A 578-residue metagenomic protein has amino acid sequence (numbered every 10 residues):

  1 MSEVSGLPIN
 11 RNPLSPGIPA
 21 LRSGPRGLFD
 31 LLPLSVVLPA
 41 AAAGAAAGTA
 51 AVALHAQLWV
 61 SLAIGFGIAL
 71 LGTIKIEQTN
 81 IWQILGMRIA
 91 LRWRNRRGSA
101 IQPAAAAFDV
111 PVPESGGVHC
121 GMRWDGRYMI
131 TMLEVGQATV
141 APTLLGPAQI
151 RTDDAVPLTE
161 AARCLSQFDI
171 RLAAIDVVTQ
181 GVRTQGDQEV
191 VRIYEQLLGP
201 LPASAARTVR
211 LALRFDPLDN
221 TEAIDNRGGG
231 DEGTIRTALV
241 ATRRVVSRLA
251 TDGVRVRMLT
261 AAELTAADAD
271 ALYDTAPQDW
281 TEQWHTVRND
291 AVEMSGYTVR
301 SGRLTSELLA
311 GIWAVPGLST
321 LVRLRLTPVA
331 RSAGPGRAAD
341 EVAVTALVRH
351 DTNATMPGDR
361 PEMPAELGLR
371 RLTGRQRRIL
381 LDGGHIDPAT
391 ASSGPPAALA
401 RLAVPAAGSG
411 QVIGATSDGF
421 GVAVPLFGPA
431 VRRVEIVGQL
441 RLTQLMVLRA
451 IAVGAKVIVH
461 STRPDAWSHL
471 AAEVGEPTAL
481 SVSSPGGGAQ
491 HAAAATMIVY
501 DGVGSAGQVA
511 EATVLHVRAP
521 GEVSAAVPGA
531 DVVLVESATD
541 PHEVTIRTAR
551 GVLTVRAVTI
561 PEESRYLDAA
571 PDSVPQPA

Functional and structural regions predicted by a protein language model:
M1-A107, V422, T513-E522, P528-P541 (+1 more regions): N-terminal alpha-helical membrane-insertion module
L71-E160, S166, G408, V412-I413: N-terminal topogenic membrane-targeting module
E160, L172-I175: Membrane-embedded segments
S166-L172: Short secondary-structure junctions
A174-V182, V256-E263: Short, glycine/acidic-rich hinge or "gate" loops at secondary-structure transitions that mediate conformational
R183-L198: Charged, often glycine-rich, active-site loop that binds/positions anionic groups
E195-A472, G487-H491, V503, T513 (+3 more regions): Membrane-proximal, solvent-exposed terminal domains/tails of membrane-associated proteins
E476-Q508: Conserved P-loop NTPase "ATPase switch" module shared by AAA+ and STAND
